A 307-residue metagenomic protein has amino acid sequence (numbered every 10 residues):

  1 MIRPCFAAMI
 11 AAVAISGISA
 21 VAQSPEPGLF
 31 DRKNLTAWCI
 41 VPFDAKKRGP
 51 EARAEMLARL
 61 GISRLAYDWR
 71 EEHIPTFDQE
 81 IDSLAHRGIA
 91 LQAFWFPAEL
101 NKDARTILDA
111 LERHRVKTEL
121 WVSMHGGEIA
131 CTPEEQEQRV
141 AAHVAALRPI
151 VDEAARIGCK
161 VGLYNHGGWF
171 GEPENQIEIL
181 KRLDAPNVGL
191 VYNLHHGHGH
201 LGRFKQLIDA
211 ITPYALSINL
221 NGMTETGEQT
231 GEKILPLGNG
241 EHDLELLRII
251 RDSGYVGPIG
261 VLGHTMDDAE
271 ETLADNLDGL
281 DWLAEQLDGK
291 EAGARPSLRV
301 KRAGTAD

Functional and structural regions predicted by a protein language model:
C5-G17: Bacterial N-terminal signal peptides
Q23-T36, E51-R53, A58, R148-D152 (+3 more regions): Histidine-acidic metal/acid-base catalytic patches
N34-I40, L65-Y67, L91-F94, T118-V122 (+4 more regions): Hydrophobic faces of well-ordered beta-strands that scaffold small-molecule active sites in alpha/beta enzyme cores
T36-G49, D68, F96-E99, T132-V140 (+1 more regions): Active-site mouth loops of central-metabolism enzymes
I40-F43, W69-E72, F96-E99, S123-G127 (+4 more regions): Active-site beta-loop-alpha junctions enriched in small/polar residues
P50-H73, Q92: Catalytic domains of carbohydrate-active enzymes, especially glycoside hydrolases
H73-E80, E172: Active-site-adjacent beta->alpha loops and helix N-cap segments on the catalytic face of soluble alpha/beta enzymes
A90-L91, E99-L190: Active-site acidic/histidine proton-transfer and metal-coordination neighborhood in alpha/beta enzyme cores
